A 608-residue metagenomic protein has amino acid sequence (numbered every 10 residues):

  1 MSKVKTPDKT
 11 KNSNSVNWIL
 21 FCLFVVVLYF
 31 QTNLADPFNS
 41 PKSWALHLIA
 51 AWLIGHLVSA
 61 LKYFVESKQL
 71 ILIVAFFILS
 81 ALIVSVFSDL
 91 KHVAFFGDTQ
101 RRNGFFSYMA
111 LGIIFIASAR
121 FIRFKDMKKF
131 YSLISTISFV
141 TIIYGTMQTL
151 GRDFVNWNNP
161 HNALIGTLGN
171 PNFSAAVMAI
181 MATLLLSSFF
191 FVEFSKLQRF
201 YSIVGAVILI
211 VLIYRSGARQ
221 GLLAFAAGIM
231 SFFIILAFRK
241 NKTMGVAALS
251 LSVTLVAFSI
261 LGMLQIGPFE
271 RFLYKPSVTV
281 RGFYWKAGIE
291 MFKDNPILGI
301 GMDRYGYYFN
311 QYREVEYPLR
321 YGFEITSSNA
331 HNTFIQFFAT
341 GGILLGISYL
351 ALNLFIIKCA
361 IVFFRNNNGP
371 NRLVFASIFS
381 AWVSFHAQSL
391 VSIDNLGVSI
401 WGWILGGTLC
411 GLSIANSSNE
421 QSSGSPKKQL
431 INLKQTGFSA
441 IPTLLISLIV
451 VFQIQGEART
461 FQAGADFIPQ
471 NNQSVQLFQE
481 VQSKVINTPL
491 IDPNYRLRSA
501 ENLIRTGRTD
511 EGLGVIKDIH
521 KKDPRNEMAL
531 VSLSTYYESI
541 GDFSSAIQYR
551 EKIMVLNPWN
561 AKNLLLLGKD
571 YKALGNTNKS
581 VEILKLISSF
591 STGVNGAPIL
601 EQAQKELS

Functional and structural regions predicted by a protein language model:
M1-N103, L111-T136, S188-I203, M230-V253 (+11 more regions): Transmembrane signal-anchor hairpin modules in multi-pass inner-membrane enzymes, especially those that act on
L23-V27, L46-I54, A224, G228-F232 (+2 more regions): Transmembrane alpha-helices of multi-pass inner-membrane enzymes
D36-K42, G145, G169-N172, I203-I235 (+3 more regions): Helix-loop-helix junctions and helix-breaking kinks within/between transmembrane helices of multi-pass membrane
I78-S88, D126-W157, G169, I210-S216: Hydrophobic alpha-helical transmembrane segments
F124, Q148-R152, V211-S216, G221-F225 (+4 more regions): A membrane-periplasm/extracellular boundary helix in multi-pass inner-membrane enzymes that assemble envelope glycans
Q148, D153-I165, K275-V278, E290-M291 (+1 more regions): Interfacial juxtamembrane loops and adjacent helix segments that form the catalytic/substrate-binding surfaces
N170, I210, I289, L319-K358: A conserved mid-to-late transmembrane alpha helix and its immediate loop/hinge that forms the functional core
Y495, A529, N563, G596-P598: TPR alpha-solenoid repeat register
